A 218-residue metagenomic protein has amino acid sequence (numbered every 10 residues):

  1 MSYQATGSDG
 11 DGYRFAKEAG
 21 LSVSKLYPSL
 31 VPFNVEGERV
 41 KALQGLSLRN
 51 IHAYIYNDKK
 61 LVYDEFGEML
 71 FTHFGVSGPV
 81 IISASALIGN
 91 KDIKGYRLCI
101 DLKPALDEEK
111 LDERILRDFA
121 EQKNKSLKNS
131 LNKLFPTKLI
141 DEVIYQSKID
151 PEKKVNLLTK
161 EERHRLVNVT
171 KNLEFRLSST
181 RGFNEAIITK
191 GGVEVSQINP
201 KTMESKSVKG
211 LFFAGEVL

Functional and structural regions predicted by a protein language model:
M1-S8, F15-K17, M69-F74, G210-F213: Short hydrophobic core segments
S2-G7, E36-E38, V155-E162: Short beta-strand to alpha-helix junction loop
S2-Q4, P32, V76-P79, I188 (+1 more regions): Glycine-rich phosphate/pyrophosphate-binding beta-alpha loops
S8-D9, N50: Active-site glycine-rich loop that binds ribose-phosphate moieties when present
G12, E65, T170: Short strand-loop-helix active-site module centered on a catalytic nucleophile
L21-Y27, V31-K154: An anion/pyrophosphate-binding glycine-rich loop and adjacent beta-alpha core in soluble alpha-beta enzymes
D141-L218: A glycine-rich dinucleotide-binding beta-alpha-beta segment and adjacent secondary-structure elements that constitute
